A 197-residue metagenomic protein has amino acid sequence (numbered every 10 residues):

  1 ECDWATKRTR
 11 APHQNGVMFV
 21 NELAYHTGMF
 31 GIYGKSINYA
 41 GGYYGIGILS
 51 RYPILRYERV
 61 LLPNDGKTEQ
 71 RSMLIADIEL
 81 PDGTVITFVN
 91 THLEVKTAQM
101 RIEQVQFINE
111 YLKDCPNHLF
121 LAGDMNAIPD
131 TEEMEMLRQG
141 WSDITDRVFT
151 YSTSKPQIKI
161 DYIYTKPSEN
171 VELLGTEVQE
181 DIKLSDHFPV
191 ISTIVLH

Functional and structural regions predicted by a protein language model:
E1-V60, R138-T145: Active-site surface patch of divalent metal-dependent phosphodiester/phosphate bond hydrolases
C2-D3, I37, P53, E94 (+3 more regions): Catalytic metal-binding/acid-base residues of hydrolase active sites
T6-R8, R59-D65, T91-Q99: Surface-exposed cleft-lining segments at the edges of enzyme active sites
G16-F19, G31, R101-Q104, D130-E133: Stable alpha-helical elements in mature extracytoplasmic
A40-G41, D65-Q70, T97-M100, I182-D186: Solvent-exposed loop/turn segments connecting transmembrane beta-strands in outer-membrane beta-barrel proteins
Y44-I46, S50-R56, T68-N90, I194-H197: Beta-strand-turn-beta hairpins that frame and shape the catalytic cleft of phosphate-ester-processing enzymes
Q99, L112-F120, M125-H197: Metal-dependent phosphoester-hydrolase catalytic domains
